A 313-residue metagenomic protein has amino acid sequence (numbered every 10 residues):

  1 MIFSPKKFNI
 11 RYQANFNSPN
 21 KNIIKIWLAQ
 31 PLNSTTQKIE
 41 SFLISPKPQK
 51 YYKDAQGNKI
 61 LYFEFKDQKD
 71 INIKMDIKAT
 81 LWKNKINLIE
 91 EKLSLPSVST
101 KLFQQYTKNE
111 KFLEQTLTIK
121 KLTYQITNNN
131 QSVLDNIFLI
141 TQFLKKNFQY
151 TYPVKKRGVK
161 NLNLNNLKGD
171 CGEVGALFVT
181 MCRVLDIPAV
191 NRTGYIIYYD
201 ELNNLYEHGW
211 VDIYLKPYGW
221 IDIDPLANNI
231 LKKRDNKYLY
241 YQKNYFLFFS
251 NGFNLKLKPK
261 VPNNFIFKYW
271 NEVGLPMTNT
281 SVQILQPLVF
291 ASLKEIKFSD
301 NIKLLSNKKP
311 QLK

Functional and structural regions predicted by a protein language model:
M1-N84: Intrinsically disordered, low-complexity N-terminal segments that are enriched in acidic
P19-N22, K66-I71, N130-Q131, R183-D186 (+1 more regions): A short, structured loop/turn motif at beta-sheet edges
I26, I140, V211: Terminal peptide-recognition signature
Q30-L32, I77-L81, K92, T193-Y195 (+1 more regions): A mature extracytoplasmic/lumenal domain signature
I71, I77-G169, L177, S281-L304 (+1 more regions): Secondary-structure boundary elements
E173: Active-site loop and adjoining helix of the penicillin-binding protein/serine DD-peptidase-beta-lactamase fold
A176-N264: Hydrophobic/aromatic-rich core segments of domains that either
Y241-K313: Low-complexity, Gly/Ser/Thr/Pro-rich intrinsically disordered linker/tail segments
